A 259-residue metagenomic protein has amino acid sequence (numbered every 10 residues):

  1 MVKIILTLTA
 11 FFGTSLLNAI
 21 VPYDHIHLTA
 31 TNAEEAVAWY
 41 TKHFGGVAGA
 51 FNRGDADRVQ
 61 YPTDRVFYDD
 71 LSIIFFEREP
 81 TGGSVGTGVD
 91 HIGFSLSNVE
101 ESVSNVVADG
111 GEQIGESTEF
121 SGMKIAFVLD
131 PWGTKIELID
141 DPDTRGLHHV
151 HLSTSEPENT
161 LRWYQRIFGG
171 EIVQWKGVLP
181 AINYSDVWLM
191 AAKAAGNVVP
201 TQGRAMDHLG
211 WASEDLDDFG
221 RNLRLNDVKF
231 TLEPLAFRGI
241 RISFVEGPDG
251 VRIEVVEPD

Functional and structural regions predicted by a protein language model:
K3-S15: Bacterial N-terminal signal peptides
I20, H27-S72, A108, E116 (+4 more regions): Core segments of cupin and vicinal oxygen chelate
H25, H91, H149, L179 (+1 more regions): Transmembrane beta-barrel architecture of outer membranes
T31-E35, S84-W132, P157-E158, L209-R252: Vicinal oxygen chelate
L71-I74, G83, G133-I136, G146 (+2 more regions): Short, charged/polar, Gly/Pro-enriched secondary-structure boundary elements
S121, P142-T144, R238, D259: A short acidic/small-residue loop/turn micro-motif
I139-H149: Short domain-boundary/entry signatures in modular proteins, especially in secreted/extracellular architectures
L161, Q165-D259: Structured core of small recognition/catalytic domains
